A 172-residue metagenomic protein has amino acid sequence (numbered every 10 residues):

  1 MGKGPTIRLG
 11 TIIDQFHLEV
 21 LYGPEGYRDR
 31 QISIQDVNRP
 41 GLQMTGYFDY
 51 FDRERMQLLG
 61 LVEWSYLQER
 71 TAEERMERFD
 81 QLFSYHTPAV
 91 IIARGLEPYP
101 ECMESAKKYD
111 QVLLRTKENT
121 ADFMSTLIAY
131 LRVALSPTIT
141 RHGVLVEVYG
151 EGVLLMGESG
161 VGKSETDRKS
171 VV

Functional and structural regions predicted by a protein language model:
G2-F83: Gly/Thr-rich phosphate-binding loop signature of adenosyl cofactor/nucleotide-binding cores
R70-E74, P98, T138: Short secondary-structure boundary/capping elements
H86-A89, G95-L131: Charged, amphipathic alpha-helical linker segments immediately N-terminal to NTP-binding catalytic cores
Y130-G150: P-loop NTPase nucleotide-binding/switch module
L155: Hydrophobic anchor at the beta1->P-loop junction of P-loop NTPases
G162-K163: Conserved glycine(s) of the Walker
T166: Hydrophobic positions on the alpha1 helix immediately C-terminal to the Walker A/P-loop
V171-V172: Conserved small/polar residues in nucleotide/adenosyl-binding loops
